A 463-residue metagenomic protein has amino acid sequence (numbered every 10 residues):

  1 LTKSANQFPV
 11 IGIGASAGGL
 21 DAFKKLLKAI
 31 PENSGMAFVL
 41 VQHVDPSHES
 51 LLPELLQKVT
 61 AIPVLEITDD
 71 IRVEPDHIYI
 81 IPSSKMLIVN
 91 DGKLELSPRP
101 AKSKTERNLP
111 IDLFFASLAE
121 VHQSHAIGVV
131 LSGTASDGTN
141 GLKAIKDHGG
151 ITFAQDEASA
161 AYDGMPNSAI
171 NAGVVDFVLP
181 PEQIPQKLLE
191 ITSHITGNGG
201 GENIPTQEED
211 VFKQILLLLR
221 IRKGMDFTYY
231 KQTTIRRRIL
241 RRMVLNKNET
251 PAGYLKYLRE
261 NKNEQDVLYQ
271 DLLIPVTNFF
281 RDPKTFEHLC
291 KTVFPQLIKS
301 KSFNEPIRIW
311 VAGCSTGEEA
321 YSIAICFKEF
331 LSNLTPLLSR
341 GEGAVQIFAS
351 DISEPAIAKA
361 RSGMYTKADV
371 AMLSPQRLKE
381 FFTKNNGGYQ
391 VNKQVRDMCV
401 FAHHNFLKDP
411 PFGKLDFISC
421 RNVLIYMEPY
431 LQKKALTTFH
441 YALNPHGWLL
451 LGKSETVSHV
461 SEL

Functional and structural regions predicted by a protein language model:
L1-L272: Conserved acid/base catalytic micro-environments in cytosolic active-site loops
G150, V345, G447: Glycine-centered, small-residue-biased loops immediately flanking beta-strands in adenine/cofactor-binding cores
E157, D351, P429, G452-E455: Short strand-turn motif at the edge of the Rossmann-like AdoMet-binding core
G224, T228-R236, M243-A312, E319-C326: Class I S-adenosyl-L-methionine
A312, N333, G343-F417, V423-L431: Extended basic-aromatic, gly/pro-enriched interface segments that bind polyanionic ligands
L338-E342: Glycine-biased, low-complexity coil/linker segments
Q432-P445: A short glycine-rich, Lys/Arg-flanked "PGG" loop and its adjoining helix->strand segment in the class I
P445-K453: Conserved beta-strand signature within the Rossmann-like core of class I S-adenosyl-L-methionine
